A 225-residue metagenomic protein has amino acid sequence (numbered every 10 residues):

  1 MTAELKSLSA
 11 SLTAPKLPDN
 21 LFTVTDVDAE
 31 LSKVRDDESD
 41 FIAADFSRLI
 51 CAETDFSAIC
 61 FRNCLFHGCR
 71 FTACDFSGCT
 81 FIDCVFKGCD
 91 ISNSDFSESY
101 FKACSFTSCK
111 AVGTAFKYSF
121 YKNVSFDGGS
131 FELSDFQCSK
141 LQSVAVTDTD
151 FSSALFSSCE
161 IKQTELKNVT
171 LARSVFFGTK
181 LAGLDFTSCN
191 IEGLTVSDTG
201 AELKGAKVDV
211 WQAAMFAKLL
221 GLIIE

Functional and structural regions predicted by a protein language model:
A3-E225: Tandem repeat scaffolds
